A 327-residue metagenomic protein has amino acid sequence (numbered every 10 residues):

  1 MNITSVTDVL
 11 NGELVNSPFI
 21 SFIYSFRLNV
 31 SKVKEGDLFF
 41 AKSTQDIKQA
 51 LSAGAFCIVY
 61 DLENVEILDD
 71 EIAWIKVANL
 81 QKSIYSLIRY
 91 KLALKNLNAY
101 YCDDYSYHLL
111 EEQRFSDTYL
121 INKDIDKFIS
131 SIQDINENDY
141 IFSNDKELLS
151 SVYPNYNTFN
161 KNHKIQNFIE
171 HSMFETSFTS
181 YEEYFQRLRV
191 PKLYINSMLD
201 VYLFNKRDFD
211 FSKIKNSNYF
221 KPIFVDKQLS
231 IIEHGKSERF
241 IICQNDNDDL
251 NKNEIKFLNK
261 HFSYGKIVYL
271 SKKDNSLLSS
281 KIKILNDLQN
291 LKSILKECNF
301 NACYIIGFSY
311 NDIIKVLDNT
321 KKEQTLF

Functional and structural regions predicted by a protein language model:
M1, K82, E147, K192-D200: Conserved active-site and cofactor/substrate-binding residues in soluble primary-metabolism enzymes
M1-Y85, V225-Q228, H234, Q244-F327: N-terminal leader/targeting and accessory segments in enzymes
V15-P18, Y60, K76-V77, T118-K127 (+4 more regions): General beta-strand structural signal in soluble alpha/beta enzymes
L68-D70, I84-I88, F128-Q133, S151-V152 (+2 more regions): Short, charged, surface-exposed secondary-structure boundary motifs
S86-E147, R187-R189, K227-I231, K236-D249 (+1 more regions): Walker A (P-loop) phosphate-binding motif
Y90-L94, S116-T118, I135, I141 (+3 more regions): Change "in soluble alpha/beta enzymes" to "in soluble alpha/beta proteins
Y153-T158, N162-H163: Preference for solvent-exposed, low-hydrophobicity sequence contexts
H163-E238, D246-D249, K322-F327: Adenine nucleotide phosphate-binding catalytic loops in nucleotide-utilizing enzymes
